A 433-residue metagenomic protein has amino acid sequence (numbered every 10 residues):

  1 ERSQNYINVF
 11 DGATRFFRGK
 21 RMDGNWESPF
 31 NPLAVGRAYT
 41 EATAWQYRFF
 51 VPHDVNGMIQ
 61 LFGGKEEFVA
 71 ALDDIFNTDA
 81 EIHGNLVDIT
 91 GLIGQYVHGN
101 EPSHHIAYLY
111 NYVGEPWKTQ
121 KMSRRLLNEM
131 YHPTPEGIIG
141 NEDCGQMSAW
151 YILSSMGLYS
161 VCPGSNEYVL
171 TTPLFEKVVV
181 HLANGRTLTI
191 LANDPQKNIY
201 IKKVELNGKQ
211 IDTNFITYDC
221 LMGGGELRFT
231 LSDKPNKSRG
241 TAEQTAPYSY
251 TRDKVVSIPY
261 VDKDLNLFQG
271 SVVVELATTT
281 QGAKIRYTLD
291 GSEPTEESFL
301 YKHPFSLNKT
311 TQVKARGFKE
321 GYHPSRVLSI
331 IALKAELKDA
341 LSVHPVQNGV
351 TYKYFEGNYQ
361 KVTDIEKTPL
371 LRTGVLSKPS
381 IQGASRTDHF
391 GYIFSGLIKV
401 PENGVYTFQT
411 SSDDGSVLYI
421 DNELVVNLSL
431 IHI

Functional and structural regions predicted by a protein language model:
E1-D11, M147-S160, N198-G208, G282-D290 (+1 more regions): Hydrophobic/aromatic-rich, well-ordered segments within soluble, folded domains that form packed cores
E1-T189, D194, D219-L221, G225-E226: Active-site core of glycosidic bond-cleaving carbohydrate-active enzymes
Y108, G396-K399: Short, well-ordered beta-strand elements within core beta-sheets of diverse protein domains
H132, C162, V169-V272, T278-K284 (+1 more regions): Beta-rich accessory regions
G224, N308-Q312, N403: Extracellular Ig-like/FN3 beta-sandwich strand-entry sites
Y248-K353, N358-T363, P369-G396, Y419-D421 (+1 more regions): Short, compositionally stereotyped local motifs that mark structural "simplifiers"
L276-T278, I398-V400, G404-L418: Aromatic-lined ligand-binding clefts that engage carbohydrates, nucleic acids, or primary amines
I431-I433: Conserved small/polar residues in nucleotide/adenosyl-binding loops
